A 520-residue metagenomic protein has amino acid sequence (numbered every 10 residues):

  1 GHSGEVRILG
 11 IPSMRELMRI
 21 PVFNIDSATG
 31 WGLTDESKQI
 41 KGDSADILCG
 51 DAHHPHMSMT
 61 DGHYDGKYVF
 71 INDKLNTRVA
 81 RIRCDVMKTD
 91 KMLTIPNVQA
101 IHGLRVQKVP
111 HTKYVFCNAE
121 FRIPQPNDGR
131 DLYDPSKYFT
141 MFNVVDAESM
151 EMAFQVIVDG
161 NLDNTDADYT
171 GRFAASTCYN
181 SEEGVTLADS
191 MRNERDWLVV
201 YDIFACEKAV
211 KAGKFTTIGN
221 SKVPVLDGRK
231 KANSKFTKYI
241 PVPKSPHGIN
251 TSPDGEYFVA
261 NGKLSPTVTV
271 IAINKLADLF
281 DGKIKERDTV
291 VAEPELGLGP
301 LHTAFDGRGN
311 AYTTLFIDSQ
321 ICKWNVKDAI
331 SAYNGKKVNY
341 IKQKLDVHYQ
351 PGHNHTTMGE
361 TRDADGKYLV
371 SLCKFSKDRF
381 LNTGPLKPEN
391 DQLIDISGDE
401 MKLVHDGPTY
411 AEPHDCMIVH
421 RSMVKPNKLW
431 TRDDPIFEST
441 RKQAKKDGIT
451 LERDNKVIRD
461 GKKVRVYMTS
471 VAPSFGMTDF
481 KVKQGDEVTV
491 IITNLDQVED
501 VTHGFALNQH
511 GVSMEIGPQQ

Functional and structural regions predicted by a protein language model:
G1-K456, H503, I516-P518: Predominantly soluble domains enriched in secretory-pathway, periplasmic, or organellar proteins
S3, N76, G485-E487, G511: A generic structural motif
I8-G10, M477-V498, Q520: Beta-strand cores of secreted/periplasmic/IMS beta-sandwich domains, seen most often in copper-related folds
H63, S474-G476, E499: Residues that act as N-cap/strand-start positions at coil-to-secondary-structure junctions
D73, G262, L315, A472 (+2 more regions): Non-cytosolic beta-sheet module surface loops
K91-M92, T493-Q520: Histidine- and aromatic-enriched segments that form or immediately flank copper-ligand environments
A100-H102, I341, P473-T478, H510-V512 (+1 more regions): Short structured motifs
V457-E487: N-terminal edge beta-strand
